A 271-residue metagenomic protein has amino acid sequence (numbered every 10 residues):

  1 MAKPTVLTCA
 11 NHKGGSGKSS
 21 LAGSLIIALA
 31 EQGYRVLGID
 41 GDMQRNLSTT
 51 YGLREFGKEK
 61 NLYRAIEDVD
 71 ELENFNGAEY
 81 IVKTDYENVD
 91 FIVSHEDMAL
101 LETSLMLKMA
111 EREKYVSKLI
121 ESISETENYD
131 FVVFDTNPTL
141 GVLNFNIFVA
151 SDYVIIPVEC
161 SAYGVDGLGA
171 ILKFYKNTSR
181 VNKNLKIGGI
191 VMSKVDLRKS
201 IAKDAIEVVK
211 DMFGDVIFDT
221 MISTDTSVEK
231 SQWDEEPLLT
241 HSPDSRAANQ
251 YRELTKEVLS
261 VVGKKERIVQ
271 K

Functional and structural regions predicted by a protein language model:
M1-K271: P-loop NTP-binding core
